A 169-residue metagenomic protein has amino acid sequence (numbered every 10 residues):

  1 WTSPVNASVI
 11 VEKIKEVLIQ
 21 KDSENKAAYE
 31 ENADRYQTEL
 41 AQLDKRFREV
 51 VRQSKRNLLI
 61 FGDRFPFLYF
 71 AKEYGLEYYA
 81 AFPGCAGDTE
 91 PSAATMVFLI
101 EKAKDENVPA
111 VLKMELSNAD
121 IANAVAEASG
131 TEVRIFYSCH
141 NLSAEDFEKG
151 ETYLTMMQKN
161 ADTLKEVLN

Functional and structural regions predicted by a protein language model:
W1-N169: Extracytoplasmic metal-acquisition and chelation regions
